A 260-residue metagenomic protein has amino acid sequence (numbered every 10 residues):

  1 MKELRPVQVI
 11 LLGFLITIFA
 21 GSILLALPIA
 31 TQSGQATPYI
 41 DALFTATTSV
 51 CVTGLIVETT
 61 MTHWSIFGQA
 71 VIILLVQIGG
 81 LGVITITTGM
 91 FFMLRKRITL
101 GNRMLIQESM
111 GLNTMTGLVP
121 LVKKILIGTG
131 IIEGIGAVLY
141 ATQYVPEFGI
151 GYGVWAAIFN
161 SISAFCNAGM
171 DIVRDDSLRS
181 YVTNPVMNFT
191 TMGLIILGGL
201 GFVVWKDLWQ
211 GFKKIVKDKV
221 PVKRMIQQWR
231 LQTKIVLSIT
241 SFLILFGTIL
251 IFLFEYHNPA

Functional and structural regions predicted by a protein language model:
M1-A260: Membrane-proximal intracellular helices of multi-pass ion channels
